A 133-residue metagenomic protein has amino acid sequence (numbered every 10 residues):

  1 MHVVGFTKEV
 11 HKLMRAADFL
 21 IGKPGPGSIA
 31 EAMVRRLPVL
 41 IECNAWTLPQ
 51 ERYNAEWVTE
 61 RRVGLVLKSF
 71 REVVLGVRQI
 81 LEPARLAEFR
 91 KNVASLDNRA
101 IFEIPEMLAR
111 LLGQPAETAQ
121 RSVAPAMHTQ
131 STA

Functional and structural regions predicted by a protein language model:
M1-A133: Nucleotide-activated sugar donor-binding and catalytic core shared by glycosyltransferases and related lipid-linked
